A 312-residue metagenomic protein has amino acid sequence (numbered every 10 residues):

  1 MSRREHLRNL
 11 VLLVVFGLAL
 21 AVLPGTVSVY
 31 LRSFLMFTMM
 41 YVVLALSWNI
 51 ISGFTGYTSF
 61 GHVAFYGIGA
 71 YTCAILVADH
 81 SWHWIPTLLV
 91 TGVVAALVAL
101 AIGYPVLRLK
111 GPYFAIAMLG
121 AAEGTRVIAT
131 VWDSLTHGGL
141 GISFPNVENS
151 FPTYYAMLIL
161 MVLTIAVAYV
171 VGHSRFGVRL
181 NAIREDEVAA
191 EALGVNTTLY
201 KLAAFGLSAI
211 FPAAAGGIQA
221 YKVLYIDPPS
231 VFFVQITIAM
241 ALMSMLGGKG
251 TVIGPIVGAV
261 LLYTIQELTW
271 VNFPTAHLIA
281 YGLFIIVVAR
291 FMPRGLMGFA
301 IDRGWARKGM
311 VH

Functional and structural regions predicted by a protein language model:
M1-L18, E185, E191-L202, T269-H312: Cytosolic-side transmembrane-helix boundaries in multi-pass membrane proteins
M1-V43, T72, D79-T87, V311-H312: Membrane-interfacial amphipathic/re-entrant helices at transmembrane-helix boundaries
G25-H80, Y104-F114, E187-E191, T197 (+1 more regions): Single transmembrane alpha-helix segments in multi-pass membrane proteins
L35, S59, T72, A99 (+11 more regions): Generic structural signal for small/hydrophobic residues in well-ordered secondary structure, especially within
H80-E123, V257-A259: Alpha-helical transmembrane segments within multi-pass membrane transporters and channels
A115-S150, A156, G177, V188 (+2 more regions): Extracellular/periplasmic helix-loop junction at the C-terminal end of a transmembrane helix in multi-pass membrane
S150-P228: Helix-loop-helix "hairpin" substructures at the membrane interface of multi-pass membrane proteins
K201-F291, G304-W305: Transmembrane alpha-helical segments in multi-pass inner-membrane proteins
